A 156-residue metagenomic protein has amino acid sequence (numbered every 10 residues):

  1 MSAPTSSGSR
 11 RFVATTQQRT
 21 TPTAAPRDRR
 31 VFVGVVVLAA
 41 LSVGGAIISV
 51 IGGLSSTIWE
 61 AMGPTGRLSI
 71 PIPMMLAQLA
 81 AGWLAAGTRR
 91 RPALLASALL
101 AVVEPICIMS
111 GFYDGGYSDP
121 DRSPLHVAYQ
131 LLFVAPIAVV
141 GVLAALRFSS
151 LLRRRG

Functional and structural regions predicted by a protein language model:
S2-G45, L143-G156: Cytosolic juxtamembrane helix and N-cap/initiation of the first transmembrane helix
P22-A39, A61-L68, G87-S97, S123-Q130: Membrane-water interface of alpha-helical transmembrane segments
G34-M75: Hydrophobic transmembrane helix segments
A39-S49, L100-G111: Aromatic-anchored segments of alpha-helical transmembrane domains
G53-S69, C107-L132: Interfacial non-cytosolic loop connecting adjacent transmembrane helices
I72-A81, F133-R147: Hydrophobic cores of alpha-helical transmembrane segments in multi-pass inner/ER membrane proteins, independent
A80-I106, F112: Loop-to-transmembrane helix junctions at the membrane interface
S97-I108, Q130-G141: Hydrophobic alpha-helical segments of small multi-pass membrane proteins
